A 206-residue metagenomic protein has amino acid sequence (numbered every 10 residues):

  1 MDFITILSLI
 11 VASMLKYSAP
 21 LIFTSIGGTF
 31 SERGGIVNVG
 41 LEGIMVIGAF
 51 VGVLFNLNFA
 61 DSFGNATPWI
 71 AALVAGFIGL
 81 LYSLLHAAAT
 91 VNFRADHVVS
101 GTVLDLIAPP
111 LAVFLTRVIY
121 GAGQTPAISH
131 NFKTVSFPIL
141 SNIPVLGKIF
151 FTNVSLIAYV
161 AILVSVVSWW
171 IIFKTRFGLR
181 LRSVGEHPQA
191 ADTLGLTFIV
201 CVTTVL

Functional and structural regions predicted by a protein language model:
M1-T24, V37, V51, A60-A71: Membrane-interfacial amphipathic/re-entrant helices at transmembrane-helix boundaries
M1-T5, V118-I157: Membrane-interfacial helix termini and adjacent extracytoplasmic/periplasmic loops of multi-pass transporters
M14, G43, I47, W69-F77 (+3 more regions): Hydrophobic alpha-helical transmembrane segments
T24-S25, A49-V53, P109-P110, A158-I171: Hydrophobic core segments of alpha-helical transmembrane domains in multi-pass membrane transport and ion-translocation
T29-V51, V91-L104, R180: Short, non-helical or kinked segments that cap or interrupt transmembrane helices
S62-P109: Alpha-helical transmembrane segments within multi-pass membrane transporters and channels
N92-Y120, Q124-N131, A161: Pore- or pathway-lining transmembrane helices of multi-pass membrane proteins that form conduits for solutes/ions
F150-L206: Helix-loop-helix "hairpin" substructures at the membrane interface of multi-pass membrane proteins
